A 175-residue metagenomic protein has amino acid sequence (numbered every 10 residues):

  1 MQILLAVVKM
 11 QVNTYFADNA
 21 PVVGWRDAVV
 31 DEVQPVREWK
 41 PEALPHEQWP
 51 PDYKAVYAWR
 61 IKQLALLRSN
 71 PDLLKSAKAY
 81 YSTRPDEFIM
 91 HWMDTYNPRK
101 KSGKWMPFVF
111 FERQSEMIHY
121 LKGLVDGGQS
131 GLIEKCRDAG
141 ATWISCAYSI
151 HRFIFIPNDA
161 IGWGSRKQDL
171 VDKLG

Functional and structural regions predicted by a protein language model:
M1-G175: Phosphate/NTP-binding elements of NTP-utilizing enzymes
